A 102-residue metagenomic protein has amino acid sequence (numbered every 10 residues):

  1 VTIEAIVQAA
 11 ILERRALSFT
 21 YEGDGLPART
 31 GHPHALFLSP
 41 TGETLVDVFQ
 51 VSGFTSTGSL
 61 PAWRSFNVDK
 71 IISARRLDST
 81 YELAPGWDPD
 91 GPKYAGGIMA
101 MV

Functional and structural regions predicted by a protein language model:
V1-V102: Core beta-strand-centered patch of the WYL/Sm-like small regulatory domain
